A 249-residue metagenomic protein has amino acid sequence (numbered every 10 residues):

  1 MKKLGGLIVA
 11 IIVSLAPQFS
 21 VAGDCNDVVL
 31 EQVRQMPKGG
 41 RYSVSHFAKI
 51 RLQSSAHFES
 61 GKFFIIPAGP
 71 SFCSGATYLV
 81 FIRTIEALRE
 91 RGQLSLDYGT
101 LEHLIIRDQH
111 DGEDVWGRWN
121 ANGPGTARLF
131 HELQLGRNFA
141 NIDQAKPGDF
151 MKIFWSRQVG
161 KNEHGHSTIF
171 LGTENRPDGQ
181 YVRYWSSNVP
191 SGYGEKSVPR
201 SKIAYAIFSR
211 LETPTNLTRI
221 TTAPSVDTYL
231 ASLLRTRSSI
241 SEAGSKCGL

Functional and structural regions predicted by a protein language model:
M1-I8: Bacterial N-terminal signal peptides that target proteins for export
V9-A10, S20: Cleavable N-terminal signal peptides
L15-P17: N-terminal signal peptide c-region/cleavage motif recognized by signal peptidases
F19-W119, I240-L249: N-terminal capping segments
I50-G61, A127-F139, S209, L217-A223 (+1 more regions): Surface-exposed intrinsically disordered loops and tails
I82-E90, F154-S156, G172-N175, T213: Short regulatory "switch" loops immediately downstream of catalytic or recognition motifs within protein catalytic
G99-G192: ...with weaker cross-activation on analogous glycine-rich loops/strands in unrelated enzymes
Y181-L249: Low-complexity, Gly/Ser/Thr/Pro-rich intrinsically disordered linker/tail segments
